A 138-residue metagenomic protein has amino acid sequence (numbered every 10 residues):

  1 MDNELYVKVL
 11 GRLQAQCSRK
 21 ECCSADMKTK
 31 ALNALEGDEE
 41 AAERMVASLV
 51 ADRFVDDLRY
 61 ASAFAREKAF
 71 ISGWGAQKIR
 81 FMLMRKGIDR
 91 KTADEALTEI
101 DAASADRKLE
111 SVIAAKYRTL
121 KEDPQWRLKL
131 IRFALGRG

Functional and structural regions predicted by a protein language model:
M1-G138: An alpha-helical, amphipathic repeat domain used for nucleic-acid recognition, typified by the mTERF helical solenoid
